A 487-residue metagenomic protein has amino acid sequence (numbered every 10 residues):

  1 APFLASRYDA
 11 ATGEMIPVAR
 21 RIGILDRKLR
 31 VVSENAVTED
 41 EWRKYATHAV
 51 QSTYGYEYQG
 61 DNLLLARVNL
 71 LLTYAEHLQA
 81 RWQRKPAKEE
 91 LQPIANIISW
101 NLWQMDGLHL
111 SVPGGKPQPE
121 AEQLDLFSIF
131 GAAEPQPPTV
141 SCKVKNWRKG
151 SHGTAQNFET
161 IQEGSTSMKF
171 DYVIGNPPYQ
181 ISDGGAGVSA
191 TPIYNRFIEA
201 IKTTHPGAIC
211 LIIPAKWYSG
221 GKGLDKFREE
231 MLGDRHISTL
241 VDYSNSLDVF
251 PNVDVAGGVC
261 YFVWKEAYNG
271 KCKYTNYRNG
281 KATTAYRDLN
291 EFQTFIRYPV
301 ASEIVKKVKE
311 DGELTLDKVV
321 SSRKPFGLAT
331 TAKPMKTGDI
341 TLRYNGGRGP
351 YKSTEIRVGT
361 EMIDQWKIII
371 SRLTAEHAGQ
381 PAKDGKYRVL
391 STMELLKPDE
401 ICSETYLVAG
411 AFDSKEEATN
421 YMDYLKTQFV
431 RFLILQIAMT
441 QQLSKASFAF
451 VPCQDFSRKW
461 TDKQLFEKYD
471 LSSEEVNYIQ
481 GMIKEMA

Functional and structural regions predicted by a protein language model:
A1-T239, N245-V249, D254, G258 (+1 more regions): SAM-dependent methyltransferase catalytic region
L64, T419, N477: Alpha-helical elements of the RecA-like P-loop NTPase motor core of helicases
Q79-W82, L433-I437, N477: Short conserved catalytic/interaction loops centered on acidic-Pro-aromatic/His motifs
G164, M168, S246-S473: C-terminal substrate-recognition regions of SAM-dependent nucleic acid methyltransferases
E474-A487: Short, amphipathic C-terminal "tail helix"
